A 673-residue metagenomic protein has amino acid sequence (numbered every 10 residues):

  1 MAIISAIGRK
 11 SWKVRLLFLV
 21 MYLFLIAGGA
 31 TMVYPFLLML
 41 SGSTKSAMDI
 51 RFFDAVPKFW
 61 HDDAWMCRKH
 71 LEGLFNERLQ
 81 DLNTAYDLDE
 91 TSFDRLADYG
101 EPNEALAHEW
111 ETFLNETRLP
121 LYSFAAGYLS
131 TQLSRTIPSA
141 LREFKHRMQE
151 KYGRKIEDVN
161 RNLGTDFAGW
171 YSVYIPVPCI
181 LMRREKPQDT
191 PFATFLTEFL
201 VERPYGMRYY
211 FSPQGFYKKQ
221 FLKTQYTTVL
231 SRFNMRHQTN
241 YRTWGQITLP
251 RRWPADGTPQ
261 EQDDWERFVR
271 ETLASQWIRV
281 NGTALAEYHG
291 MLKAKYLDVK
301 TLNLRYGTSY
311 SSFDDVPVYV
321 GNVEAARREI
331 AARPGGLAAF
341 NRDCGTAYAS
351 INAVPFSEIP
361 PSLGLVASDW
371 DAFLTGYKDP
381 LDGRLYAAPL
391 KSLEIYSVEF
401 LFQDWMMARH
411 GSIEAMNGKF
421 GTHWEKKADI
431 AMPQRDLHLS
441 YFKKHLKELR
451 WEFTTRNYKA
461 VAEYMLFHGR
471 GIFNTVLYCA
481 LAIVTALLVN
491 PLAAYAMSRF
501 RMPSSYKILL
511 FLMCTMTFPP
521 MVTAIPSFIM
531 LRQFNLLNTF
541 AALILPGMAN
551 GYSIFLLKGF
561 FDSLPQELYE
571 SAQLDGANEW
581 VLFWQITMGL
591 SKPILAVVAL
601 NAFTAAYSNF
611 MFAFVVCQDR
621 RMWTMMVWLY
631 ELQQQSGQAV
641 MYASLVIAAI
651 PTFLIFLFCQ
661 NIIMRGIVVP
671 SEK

Functional and structural regions predicted by a protein language model:
I4-V14, F18-F59, G73, E77 (+2 more regions): A structural signal for multi-pass alpha-helical bundles of membrane permease subunits that mediate small-molecule
D54-A460: Polysaccharide-binding and catalytic clefts of secreted carbohydrate-active enzymes
